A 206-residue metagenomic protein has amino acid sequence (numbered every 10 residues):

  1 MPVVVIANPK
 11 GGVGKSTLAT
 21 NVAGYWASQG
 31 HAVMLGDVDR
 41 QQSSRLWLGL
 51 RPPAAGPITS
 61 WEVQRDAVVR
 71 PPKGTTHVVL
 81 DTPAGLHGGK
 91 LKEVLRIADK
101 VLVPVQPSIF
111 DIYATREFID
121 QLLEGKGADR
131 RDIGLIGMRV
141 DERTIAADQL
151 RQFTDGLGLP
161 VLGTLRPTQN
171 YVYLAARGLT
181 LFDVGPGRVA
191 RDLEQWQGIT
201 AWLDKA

Functional and structural regions predicted by a protein language model:
M1-Q29: Walker A (P-loop) phosphate-binding motif
Q29-R45: Short beta-strand-centered segment that lines the nucleotide-binding/catalytic pocket of NTP-utilizing
D39, P71-L91: Switch II (G3) loop of P-loop NTPases
R40-P57: P-loop NTPase switch/communication element
G89-I109: Inter-motif core of Ras-like GTPase G domains
Y113-R130, M138: Conserved C-terminal guanine-recognition region of P-loop GTPase G domains, centered on the G4
D141, R151-F182: Beta-strand-loop-alpha "switch" segments that mediate conformational coupling across diverse proteins
L181-A206: NTP-binding/hydrolysis catalytic cores, primarily Walker-type P-loop NTPases
